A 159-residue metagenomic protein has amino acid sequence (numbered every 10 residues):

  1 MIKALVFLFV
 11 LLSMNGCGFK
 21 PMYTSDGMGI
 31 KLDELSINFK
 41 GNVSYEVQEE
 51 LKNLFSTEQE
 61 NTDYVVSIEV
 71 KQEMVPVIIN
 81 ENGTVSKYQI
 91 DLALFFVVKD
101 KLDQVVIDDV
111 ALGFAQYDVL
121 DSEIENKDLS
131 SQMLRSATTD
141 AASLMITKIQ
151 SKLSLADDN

Functional and structural regions predicted by a protein language model:
I2-V10: Sec-dependent signal peptide recognition, specifically the positively charged N-region followed immediately by
L12-G16: C-terminal motif of bacterial Sec signal peptides marking the signal peptidase cleavage site
G18-K20: Bacterial signal peptide processing site
G27-Q48: Post-signal peptide N-terminal segment of mature Sec-exported envelope proteins
N53, T62-V110, A115-Q132, T139: Surface-exposed short loop/turn segments
F55-Q59, V98, L102, L144-A156: Sec/Tat-exported extracytoplasmic proteins
D121-N159: C-terminal/domain-edge helix-coil "capping" segments
